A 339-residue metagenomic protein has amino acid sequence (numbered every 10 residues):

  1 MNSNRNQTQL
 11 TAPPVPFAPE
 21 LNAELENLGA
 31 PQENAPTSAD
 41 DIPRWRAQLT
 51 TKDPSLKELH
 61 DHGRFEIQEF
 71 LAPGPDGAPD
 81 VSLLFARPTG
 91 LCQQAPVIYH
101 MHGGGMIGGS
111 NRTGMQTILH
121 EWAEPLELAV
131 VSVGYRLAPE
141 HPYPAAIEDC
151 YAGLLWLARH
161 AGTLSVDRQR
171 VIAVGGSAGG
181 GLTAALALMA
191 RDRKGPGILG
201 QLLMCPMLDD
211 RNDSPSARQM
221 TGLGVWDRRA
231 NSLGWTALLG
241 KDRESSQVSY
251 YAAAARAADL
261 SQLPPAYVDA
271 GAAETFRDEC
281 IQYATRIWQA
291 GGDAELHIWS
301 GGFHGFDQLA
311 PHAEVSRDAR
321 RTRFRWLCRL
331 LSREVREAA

Functional and structural regions predicted by a protein language model:
M1-F85, S332-A339: A glycine/proline-hinged amphipathic helix-loop "lid/cap" segment that gates access to hydrophobic ligand pockets
Q94-G104: Short beta-strand element of the alpha/beta-hydrolase
R112-V131: Short amphipathic alpha-helix adjacent to the substrate-entry channel of hydrolases
H141-T163, R323: Alpha/beta-hydrolase active-site loop
A158-A173, R193: Gly/Ser-rich "nucleophile elbow"/oxyanion-hole loop immediately N-terminal to the catalytic nucleophile in hydrolases
L188-S246: Hydrolase active-site cap/lid region
V268-A270: Short beta-strand/loop motif that positions the catalytic acidic residue of the alpha/beta-hydrolase fold
A313-A339: Catalytic active-site module of serine/aspartate enzymes centered on a nucleophile-bearing elbow/loop
